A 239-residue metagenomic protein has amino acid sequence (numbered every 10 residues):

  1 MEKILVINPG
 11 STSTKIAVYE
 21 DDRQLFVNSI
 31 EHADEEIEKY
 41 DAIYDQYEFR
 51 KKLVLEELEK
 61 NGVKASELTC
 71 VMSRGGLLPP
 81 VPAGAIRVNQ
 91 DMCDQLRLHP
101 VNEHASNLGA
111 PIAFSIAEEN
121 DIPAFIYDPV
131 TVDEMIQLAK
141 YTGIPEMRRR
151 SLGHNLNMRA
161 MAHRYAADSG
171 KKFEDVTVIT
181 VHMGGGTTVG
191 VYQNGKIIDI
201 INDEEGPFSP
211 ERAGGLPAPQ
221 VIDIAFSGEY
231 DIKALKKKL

Functional and structural regions predicted by a protein language model:
E2-I7, E67-M72, V178-H182: Short glycine-aspartate micro-motif
I4-D45, D203, P207-F208: Short glycine-rich, Thr/Ser-proximal phosphate-binding strand/loop in the N-terminal lobe of ATP-dependent enzymes
I7-T12, V181-G186, Y192-N194: A short acidic Gly-Thr/Ser loop motif
D21-Q24, G84-Q95, I116-I122, Y141-I144 (+1 more regions): A glycine- and small-aliphatic-rich helix-loop capping segment at beta-alpha/alpha-beta transitions that lines
V27-S66, M92, L96-V101: N-terminal phosphate-binding loop and adjacent alpha-helix
L58-A105, P123, T131-T142: Short beta-strand-loop/turn "lid" adjacent to the catalytic site in phosphate-handling enzymes
C70-S73, P123-P129, I179-V181, V191 (+1 more regions): General beta-strand structural signal in soluble alpha/beta enzymes
L108-S115, I126, Y141, E146-T177 (+2 more regions): Glycine-rich phosphate-binding loop plus the immediately following alpha-helix
